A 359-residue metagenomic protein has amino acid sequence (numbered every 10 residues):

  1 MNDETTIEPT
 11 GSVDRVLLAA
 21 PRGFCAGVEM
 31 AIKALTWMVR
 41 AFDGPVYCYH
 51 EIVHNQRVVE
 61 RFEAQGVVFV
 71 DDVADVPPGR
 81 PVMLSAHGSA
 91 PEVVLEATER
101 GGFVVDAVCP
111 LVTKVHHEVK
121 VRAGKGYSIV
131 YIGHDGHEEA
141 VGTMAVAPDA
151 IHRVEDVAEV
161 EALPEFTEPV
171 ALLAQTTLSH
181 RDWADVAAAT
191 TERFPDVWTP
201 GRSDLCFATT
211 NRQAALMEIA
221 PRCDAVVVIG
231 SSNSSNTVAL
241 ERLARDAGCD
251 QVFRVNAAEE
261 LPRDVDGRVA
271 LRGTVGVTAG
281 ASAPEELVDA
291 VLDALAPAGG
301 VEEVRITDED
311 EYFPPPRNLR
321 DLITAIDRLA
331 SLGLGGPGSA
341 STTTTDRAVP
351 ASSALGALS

Functional and structural regions predicted by a protein language model:
N2-A279, E285-S359: The feature marks the mature, well-folded catalytic cores of soluble enzymes
